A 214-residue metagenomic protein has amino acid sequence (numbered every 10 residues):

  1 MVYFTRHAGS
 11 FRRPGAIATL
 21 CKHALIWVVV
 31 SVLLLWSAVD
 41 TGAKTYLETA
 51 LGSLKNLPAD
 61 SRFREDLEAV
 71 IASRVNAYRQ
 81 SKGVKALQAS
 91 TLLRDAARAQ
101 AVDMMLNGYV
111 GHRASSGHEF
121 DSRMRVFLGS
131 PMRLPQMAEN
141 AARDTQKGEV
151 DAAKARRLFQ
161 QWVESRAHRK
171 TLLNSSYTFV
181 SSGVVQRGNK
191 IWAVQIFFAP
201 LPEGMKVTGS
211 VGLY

Functional and structural regions predicted by a protein language model:
M1-L20: N-terminal secretory signal peptides that target proteins for export/translocation
A24-W36: Bacterial N-terminal signal peptides
L35, L106, V163-E164: Residues at helix-coil transition
G42-T49, D95-E149: Short, surface-exposed glycine/acidic/tryptophan-bearing loops
E48-N107: A short alpha-helix/helix-coil micro-patch that ends at or immediately precedes a cysteine
S81-D95, G108-G117, R169-V185: Surface-exposed patches in mature extracellular/periplasmic domains of secreted proteins
F120-L201: A well-ordered secondary-structure block
F198-Y214: Low-complexity, Gly/Ser/Thr/Pro-rich intrinsically disordered linker/tail segments
